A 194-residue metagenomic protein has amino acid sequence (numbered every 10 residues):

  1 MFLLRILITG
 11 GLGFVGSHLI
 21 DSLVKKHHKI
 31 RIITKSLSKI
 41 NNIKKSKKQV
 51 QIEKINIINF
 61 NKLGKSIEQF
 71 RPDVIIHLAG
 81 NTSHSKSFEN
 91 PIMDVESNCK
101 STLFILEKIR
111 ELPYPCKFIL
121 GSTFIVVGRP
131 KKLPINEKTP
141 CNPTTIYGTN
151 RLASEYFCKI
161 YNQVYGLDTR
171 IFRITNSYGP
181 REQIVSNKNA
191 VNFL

Functional and structural regions predicted by a protein language model:
I6-K26: N-terminal Rossmann NAD(P)H-binding glycine-rich loop of SDR-like oxidoreductase domains
T9, I33, I75-A79, F118-F124 (+1 more regions): SDR active-site strand-loop-helix element
H28-S38: Conserved glycine-rich Rossmann-like NAD(P)H-binding loop of the short-chain dehydrogenase/reductase
K47-N59: Rossmann-fold cofactor-recognition segment
I57-S97: NAD(P)H-binding glycine-rich loop region in Rossmannoid oxidoreductase-like domains and their noncatalytic homologs
H77, L103-I146: Conserved Rossmann-fold NAD(P)-dependent oxidoreductase catalytic core, especially the SDR/UDP-sugar
K132-L133, Y156-L194: NAD(P)-dependent short-chain dehydrogenase/reductase
I146, N150-A153: Active-site helix of classical SDR
